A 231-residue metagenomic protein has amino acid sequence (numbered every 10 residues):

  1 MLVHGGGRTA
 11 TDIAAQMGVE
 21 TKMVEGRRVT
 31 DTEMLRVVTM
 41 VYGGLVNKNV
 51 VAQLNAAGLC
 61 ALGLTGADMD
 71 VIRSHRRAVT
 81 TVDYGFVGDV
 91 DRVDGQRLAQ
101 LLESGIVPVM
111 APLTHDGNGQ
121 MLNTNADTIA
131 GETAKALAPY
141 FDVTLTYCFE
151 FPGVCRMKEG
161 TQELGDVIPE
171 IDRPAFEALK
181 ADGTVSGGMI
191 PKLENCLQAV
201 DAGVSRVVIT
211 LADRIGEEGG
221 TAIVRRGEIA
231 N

Functional and structural regions predicted by a protein language model:
M1-N231: C-terminal catalytic "cap/lid" subdomain
